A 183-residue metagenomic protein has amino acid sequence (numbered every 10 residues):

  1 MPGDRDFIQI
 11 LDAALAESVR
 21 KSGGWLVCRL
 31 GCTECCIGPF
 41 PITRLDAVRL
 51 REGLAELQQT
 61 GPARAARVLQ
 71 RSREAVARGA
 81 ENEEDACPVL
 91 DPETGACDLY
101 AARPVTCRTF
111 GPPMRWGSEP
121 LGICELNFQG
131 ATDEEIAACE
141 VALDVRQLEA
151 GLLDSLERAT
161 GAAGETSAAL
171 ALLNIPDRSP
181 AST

Functional and structural regions predicted by a protein language model:
M1-E34, G38-T183: Short loop/turn segments that flank or connect secondary-structure elements
